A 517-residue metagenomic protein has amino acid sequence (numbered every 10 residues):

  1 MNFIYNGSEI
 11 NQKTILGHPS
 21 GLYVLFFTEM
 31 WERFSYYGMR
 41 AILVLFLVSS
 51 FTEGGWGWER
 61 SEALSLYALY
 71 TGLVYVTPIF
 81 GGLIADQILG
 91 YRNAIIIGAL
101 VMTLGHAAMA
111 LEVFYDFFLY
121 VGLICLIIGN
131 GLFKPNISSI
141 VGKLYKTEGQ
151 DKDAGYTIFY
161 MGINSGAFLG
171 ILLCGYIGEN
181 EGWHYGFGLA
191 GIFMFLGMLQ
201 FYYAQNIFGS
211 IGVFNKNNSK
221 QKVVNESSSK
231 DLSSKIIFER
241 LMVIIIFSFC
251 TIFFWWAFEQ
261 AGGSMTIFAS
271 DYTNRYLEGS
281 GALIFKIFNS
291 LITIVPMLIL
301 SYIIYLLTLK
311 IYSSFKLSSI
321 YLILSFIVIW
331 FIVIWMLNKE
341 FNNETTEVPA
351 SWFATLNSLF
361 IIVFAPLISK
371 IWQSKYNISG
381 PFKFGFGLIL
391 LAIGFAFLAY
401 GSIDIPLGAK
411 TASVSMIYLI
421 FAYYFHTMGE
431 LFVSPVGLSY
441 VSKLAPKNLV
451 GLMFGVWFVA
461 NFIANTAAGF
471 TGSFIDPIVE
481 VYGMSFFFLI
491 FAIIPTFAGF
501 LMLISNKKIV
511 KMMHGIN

Functional and structural regions predicted by a protein language model:
M1-V24, T147, G175-T345, I368 (+2 more regions): Intracellular loop-helix junctions on the cytosolic face of multi-pass helical membrane proteins
L64-D86, K134, F168-G170, T355-K370 (+1 more regions): Central cavity-lining transmembrane alpha-helices of secondary-active solute carriers, predominantly the Major
V74, D151-E179, G186-G197, F288-L291 (+2 more regions): Glycine-rich segments within core transmembrane alpha-helices of 12-TM secondary carriers
T77-V113: Conserved MFS/SLC helix-loop-helix module at the cytosolic interface between two early adjacent transmembrane helices
Q87-A99, L309-I320, Q373-L391: Cytoplasmic membrane-interface "Motif A"-like loop-to-helix N-cap segments of 12-TM Major Facilitator Superfamily
L100-D116, W330-K339, F386-T411: C-terminal ends and interior cores of transmembrane alpha-helices in multi-pass membrane transporters/permeases
G105, D116-F133, L407-F432: Hydrophobic core of transmembrane alpha-helices in multi-pass small-molecule transporters, especially MFS/SLC-type
Y120, H184-Y203, F386-I389, M484-N506: Symmetry-related core transmembrane helices of the 12-TM Major Facilitator Superfamily/SLC fold
